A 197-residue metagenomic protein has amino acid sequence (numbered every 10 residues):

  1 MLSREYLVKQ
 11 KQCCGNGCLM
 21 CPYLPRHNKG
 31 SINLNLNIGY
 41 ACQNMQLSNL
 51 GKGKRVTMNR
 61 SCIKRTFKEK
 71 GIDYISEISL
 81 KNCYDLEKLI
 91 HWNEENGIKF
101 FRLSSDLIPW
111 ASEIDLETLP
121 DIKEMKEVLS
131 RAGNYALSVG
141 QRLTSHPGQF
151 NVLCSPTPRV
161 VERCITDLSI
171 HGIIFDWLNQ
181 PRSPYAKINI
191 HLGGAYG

Functional and structural regions predicted by a protein language model:
M1-Q10: Short, intrinsically disordered, charge-biased short linear motifs at domain edges
K11-P25: Local cysteine-cluster metal-coordination motifs and their immediate loop/turn environment, predominantly Fe-S cluster
N16, N96, S183: Structured loop/turn residues at beta-strand edges in well-structured enzyme cores
L19, K99, A186: Short acidic/polar active-site loop segments enriched in Thr and Asp
L24, S104, H191: Conserved residues at the C-terminal ends of beta-strands
K29-Q141, N151-I165, G172-I173, W177-Q180: Alpha/beta catalytic barrel-like cores
L168-G197: Eukaryote-skewed repeat-based solenoidal scaffolds used as protein-protein interaction platforms, primarily
